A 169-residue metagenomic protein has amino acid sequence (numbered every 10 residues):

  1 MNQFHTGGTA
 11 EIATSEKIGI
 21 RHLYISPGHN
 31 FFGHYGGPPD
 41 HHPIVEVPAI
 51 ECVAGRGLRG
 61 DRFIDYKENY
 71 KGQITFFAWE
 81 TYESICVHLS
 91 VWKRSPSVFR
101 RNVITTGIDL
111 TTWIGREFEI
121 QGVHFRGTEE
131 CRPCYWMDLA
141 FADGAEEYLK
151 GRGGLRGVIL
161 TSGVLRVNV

Functional and structural regions predicted by a protein language model:
M1-I120, E129: Electropositive, beta-rich accessory/interaction domains or terminal extensions that provide binding surfaces
T105-T161: Glycine-rich active-site loops that engage anionic ligands at enzyme catalytic sites
L160, V164-V169: Short glycine/proline-centered loop/turn elements that form peptide/ligand docking sites
